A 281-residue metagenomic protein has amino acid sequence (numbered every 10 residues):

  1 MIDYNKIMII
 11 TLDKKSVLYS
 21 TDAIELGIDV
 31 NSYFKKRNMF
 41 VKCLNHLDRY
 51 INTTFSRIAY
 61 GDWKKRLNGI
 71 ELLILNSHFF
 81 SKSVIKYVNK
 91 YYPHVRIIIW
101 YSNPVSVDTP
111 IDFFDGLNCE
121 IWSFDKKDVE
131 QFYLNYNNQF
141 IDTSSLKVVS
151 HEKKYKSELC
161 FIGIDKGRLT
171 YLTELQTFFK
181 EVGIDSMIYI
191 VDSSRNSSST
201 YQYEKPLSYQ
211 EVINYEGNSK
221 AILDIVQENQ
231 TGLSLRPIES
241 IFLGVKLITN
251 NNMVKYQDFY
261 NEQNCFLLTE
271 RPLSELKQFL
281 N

Functional and structural regions predicted by a protein language model:
M1-P104, D108-D112, C119-E120, V254: N-terminal pre-catalytic "stem/leader" segment of glycosyltransferase-like enzymes
D13-L18, P104-S106, W122-E130, Y189-R195 (+1 more regions): Short, polar loop motifs at secondary-structure junctions
L18-I24, I111-G116, K127-N135, V148-K153 (+2 more regions): Short loop/helix-cap segments at secondary-structure boundaries that form the rim of catalytic
I24-F34, C43-R49, G116-W122, E130-T143 (+2 more regions): Active-site regions of enzymes building and remodeling cell-envelope glycoconjugates
R37-M39, T170, E174-I213, N252: Catalytic donor nucleotide-activated moiety binding site of glycosyltransferases and closely related
F80, V84-K180: Catalytic core of nucleotide-activated saccharide and alditol-phosphate transferases
S198-E204, Y209-N281: Catalytic binding pocket for nucleotide-activated donors in carbohydrate/polymer assembly enzymes
